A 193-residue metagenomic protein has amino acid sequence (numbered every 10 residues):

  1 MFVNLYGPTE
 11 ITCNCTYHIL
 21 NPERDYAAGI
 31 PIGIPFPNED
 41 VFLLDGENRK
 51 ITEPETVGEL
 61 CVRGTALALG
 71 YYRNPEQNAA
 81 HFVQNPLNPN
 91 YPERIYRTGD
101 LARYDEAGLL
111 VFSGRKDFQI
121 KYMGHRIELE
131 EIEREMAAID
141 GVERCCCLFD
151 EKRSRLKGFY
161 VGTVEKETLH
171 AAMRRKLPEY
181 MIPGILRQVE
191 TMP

Functional and structural regions predicted by a protein language model:
F2-N4, I19-P193: AMP-dependent adenylate-forming
V3-I11: Adenylate-forming
I11-N14, S154-L156: Short catalytic/ligand-binding loop motif for oxyanion handling, primarily in non-cytosolic enzymes, centered on
